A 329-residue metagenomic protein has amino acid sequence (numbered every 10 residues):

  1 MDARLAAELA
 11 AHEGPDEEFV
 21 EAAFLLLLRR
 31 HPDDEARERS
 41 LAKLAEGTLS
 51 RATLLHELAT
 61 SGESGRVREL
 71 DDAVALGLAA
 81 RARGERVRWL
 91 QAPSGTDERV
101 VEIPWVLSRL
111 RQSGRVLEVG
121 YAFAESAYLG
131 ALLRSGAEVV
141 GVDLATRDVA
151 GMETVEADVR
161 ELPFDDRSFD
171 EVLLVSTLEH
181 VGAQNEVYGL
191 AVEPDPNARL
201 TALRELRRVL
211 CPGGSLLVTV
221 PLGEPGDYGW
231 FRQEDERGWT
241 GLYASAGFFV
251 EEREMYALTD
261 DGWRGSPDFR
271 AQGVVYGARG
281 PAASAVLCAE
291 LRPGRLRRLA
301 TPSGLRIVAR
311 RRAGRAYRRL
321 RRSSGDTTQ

Functional and structural regions predicted by a protein language model:
M1-E69: Substrate/cofactor-recognition hotspot
R68-R111: Class I SAM-dependent methyltransferase Rossmann-like catalytic core, especially the SAM/SAH-binding loop
R115-E161: Class I SAM-dependent methyltransferase SAM/SAH-binding core
R134, V149, R237-A246, V250-Q329: A C-terminal cap/extension of S-adenosyl-L-methionine-dependent methyltransferases that defines the acceptor-substrate
R160-L173: A short acidic, Gly/Pro-enriched loop at the edge of an enzyme's catalytic core that lines a small-molecule cofactor
E171-P196: A short SAM/SAH-binding and catalytic strip from SAM-dependent methyltransferases
A191-S215: A short glycine-rich, Lys/Arg-flanked "PGG" loop and its adjoining helix->strand segment in the class I
V218-V220: Acidic carboxylate diad motif detector
